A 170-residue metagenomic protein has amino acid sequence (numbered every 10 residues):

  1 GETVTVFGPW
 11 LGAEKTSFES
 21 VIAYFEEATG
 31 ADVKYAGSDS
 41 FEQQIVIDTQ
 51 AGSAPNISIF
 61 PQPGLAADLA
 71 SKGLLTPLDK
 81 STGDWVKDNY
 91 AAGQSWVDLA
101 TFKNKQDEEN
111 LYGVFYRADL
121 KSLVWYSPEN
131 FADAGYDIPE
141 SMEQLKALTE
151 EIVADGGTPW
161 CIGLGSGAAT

Functional and structural regions predicted by a protein language model:
G1-L74, S81-A91, I138: Conserved N-terminal structural module of periplasmic/extracytoplasmic solute-binding proteins
A23, E27-G30, G83, K103-A169: Helix-loop-helix "hinge/cap" segment bordering the ligand-binding cleft or interdomain interface
Q43, P63, T76, L148 (+1 more regions): Residue-level signal for alpha-helical context at structural boundaries
P63-S122, K146: Hinge/lid segment of periplasmic solute-binding proteins
